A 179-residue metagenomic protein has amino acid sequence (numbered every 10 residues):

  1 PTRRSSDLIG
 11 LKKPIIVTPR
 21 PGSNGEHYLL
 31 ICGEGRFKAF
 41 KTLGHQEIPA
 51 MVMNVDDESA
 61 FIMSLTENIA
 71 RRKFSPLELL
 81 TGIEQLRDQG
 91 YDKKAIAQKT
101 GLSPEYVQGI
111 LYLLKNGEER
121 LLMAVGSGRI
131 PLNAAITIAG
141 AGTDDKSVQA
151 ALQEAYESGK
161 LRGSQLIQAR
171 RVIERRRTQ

Functional and structural regions predicted by a protein language model:
P1-M53, S64: Short, charged/polar connector segments at secondary-structure boundaries
S5-L8, R71, S158, R175: A structural signal for alpha-helix termini and helix-coil/disorder junctions
G35-M123: Amphipathic, charge-rich alpha-helical segments that serve as recognition/docking helices
L80-Y91, P104-Q179: Amphipathic alpha-helical extensions and coiled-coil-like segments
